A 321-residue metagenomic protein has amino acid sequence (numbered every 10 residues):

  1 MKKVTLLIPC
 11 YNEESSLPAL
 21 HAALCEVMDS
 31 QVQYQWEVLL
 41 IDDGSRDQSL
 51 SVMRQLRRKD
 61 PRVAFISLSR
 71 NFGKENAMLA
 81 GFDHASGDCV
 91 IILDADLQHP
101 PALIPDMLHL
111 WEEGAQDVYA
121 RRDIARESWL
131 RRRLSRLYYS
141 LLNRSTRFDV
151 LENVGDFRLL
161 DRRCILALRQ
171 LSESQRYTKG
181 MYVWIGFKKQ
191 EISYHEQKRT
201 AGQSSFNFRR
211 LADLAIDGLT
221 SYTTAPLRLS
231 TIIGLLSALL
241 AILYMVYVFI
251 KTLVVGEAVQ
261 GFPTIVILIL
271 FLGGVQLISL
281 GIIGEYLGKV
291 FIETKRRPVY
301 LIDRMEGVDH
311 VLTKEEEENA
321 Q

Functional and structural regions predicted by a protein language model:
M1-E26: N-proximal low-complexity "stem/linker" segments adjacent to membrane-targeting elements
E13-S16, S45, P100: Donor nucleotide-sugar binding loop of glycosyltransferases
H21, V32-G44, I66-S67: Short beta-strand/loop segment that forms part of the nucleotide-sugar
M28-Y34, R57-R62: Short helix-capping segments at alpha-helix termini
D42-L50, L97-Q98: A conserved acidic beta->alpha catalytic loop
Q55, R62-R70, K74-H84, C89 (+2 more regions): Acceptor/aglycone-binding surface of glycosyltransferases and processive sugar-polymer synthases
Y177-Q321: Hydrophobic helical membrane-anchoring modules
